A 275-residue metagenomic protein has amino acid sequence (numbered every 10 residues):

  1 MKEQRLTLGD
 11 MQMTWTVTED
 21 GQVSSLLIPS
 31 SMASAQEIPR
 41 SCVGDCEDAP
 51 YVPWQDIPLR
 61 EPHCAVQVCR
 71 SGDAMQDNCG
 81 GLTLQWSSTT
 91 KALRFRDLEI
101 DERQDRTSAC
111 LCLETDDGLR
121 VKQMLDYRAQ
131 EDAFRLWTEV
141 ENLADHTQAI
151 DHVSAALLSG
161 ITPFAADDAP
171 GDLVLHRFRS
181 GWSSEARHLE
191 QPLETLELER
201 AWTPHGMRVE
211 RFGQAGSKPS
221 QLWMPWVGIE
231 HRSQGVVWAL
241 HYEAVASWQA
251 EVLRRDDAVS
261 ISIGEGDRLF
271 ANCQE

Functional and structural regions predicted by a protein language model:
K2-S260, R268-C273: Polysaccharide-binding surfaces and accessory modules of carbohydrate-active proteins
E265: Ligand-binding pockets and gating/stacking loops
